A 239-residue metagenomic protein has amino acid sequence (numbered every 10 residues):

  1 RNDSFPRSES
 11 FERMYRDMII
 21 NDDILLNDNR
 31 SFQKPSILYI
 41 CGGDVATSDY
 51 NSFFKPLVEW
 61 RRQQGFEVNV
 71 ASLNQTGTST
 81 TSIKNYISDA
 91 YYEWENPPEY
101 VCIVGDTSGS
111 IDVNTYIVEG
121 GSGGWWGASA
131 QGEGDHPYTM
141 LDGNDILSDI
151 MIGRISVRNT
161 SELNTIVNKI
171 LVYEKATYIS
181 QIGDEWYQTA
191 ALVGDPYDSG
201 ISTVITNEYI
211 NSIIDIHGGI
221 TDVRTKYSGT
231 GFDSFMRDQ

Functional and structural regions predicted by a protein language model:
R1-Q239: Cysteine-dependent hydrolase recognition
